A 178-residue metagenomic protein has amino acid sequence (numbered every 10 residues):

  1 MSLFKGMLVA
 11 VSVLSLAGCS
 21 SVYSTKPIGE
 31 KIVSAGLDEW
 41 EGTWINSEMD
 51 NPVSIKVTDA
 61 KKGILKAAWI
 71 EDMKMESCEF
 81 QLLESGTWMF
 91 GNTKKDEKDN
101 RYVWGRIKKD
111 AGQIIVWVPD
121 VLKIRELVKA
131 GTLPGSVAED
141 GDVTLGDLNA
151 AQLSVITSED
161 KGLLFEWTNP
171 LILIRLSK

Functional and structural regions predicted by a protein language model:
M1-C19: Sec-dependent bacterial lipoprotein signal peptides
S20-D38, S47-P52, V57-K178: Calycin-type beta-barrel ligand-binding domains and close structural analogs
